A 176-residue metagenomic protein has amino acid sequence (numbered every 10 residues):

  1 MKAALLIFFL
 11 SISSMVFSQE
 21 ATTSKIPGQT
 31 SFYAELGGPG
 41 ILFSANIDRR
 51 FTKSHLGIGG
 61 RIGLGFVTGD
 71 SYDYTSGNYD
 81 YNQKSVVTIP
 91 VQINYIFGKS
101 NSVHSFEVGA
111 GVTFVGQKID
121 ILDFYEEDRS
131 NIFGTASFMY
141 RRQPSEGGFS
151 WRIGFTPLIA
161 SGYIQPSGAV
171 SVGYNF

Functional and structural regions predicted by a protein language model:
M1-K25: Cleavable N-terminal export/targeting peptides
K25-P27, L36-G40, D80-T88, E127-F133 (+1 more regions): Transmembrane beta-barrel outer-membrane domains
K25-S31, W151: Short, surface-exposed connector motifs at secondary-structure boundaries
F32-A45, S54-G57, L64-Y72, R129-S130 (+1 more regions): Solvent-exposed loop/turn segments connecting transmembrane beta-strands in outer-membrane beta-barrel proteins
Y33, S44-N46, T88-Q92, T135-S137 (+1 more regions): Membrane-embedded beta-strand positions in outer-membrane beta-barrel channels/transporters
L36-G38, R49, Y95-F97, Y140-R142 (+2 more regions): Residue-level signature of outer-membrane beta-barrel architecture
L56-G154: Outer-membrane beta-barrel translocator/channel fold
